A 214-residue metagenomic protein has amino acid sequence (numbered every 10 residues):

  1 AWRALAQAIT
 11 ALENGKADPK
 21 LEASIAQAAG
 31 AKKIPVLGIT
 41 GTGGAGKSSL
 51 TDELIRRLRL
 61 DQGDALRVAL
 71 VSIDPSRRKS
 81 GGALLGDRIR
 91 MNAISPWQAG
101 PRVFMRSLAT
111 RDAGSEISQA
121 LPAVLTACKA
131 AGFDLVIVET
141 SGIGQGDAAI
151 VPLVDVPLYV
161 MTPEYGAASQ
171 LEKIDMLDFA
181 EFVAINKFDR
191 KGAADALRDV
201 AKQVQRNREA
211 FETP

Functional and structural regions predicted by a protein language model:
A1, A11-G15, D61, A131 (+2 more regions): Change "in soluble alpha/beta enzymes" to "in soluble alpha/beta proteins
W2, S48, R102, G114-P122 (+4 more regions): Amphipathic alpha-helical transducer elements in NTP-driven molecular machines
A4-A8, F179: A general alpha-helix detector
Q7-I34, A45, L50, L54-I150 (+1 more regions): Nucleotide-state-sensitive switch-loop elements of NTP-binding domains
L37-I39: Hydrophobic anchor at the beta1->P-loop junction of P-loop NTPases
A109, A113, V156-P214: Conserved phosphate-handling catalytic cores of large alpha/beta enzymes
